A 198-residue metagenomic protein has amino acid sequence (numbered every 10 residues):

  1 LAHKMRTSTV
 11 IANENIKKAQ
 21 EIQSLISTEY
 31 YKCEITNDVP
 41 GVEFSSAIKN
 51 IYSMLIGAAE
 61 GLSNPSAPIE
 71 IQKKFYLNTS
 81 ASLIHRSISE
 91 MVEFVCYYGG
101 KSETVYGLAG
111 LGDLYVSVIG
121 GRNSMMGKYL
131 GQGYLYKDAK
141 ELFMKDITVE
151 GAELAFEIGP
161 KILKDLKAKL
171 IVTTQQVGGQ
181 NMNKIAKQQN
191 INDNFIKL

Functional and structural regions predicted by a protein language model:
L1-A2, S45, V118: Short glycine-biased active-site loop of nucleotidyltransferases that positions the nucleotide triphosphate and helps
L1-K4, L108: Short, flexible turn/loop "capping" segments at secondary-structure junctions
M5-T104: Internal alpha-helical scaffold of NAD(P)-dependent oxidoreductase catalytic cores
Q20-S24, Y52-I56, H85-V92, C96 (+6 more regions): Predominant activation on well-ordered alpha-helical scaffold segments within soluble catalytic domains
S27, G110, T174-G178: Short amphipathic alpha-helical surface patches that mediate protein-protein
T36-D38, L108, T173-Q175: Conserved beta-strand termini and adjacent loop/short-helix elements that scaffold enzyme active sites in alpha/beta
L77-Y115, I119-G120, Q132-D146: Small-residue-rich helix-loop
G120-L198: C-terminal active-site/capping subdomain that shapes the small-molecule cofactor and substrate pocket of enzyme
